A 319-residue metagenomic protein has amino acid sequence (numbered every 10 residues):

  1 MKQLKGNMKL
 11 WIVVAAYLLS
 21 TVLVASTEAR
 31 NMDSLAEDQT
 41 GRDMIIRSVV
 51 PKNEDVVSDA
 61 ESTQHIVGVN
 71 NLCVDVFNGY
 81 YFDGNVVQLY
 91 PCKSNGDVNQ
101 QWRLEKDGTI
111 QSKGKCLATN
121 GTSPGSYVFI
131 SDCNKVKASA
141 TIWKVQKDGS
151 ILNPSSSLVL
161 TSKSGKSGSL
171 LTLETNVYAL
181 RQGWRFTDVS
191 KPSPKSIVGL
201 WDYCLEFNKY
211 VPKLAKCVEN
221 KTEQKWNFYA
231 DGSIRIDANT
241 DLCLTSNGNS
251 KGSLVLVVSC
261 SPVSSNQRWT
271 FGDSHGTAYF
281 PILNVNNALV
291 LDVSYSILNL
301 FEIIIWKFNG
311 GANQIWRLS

Functional and structural regions predicted by a protein language model:
M1-A15: Classical eukaryotic N-terminal signal peptides for Sec-dependent ER targeting/secretion, especially the positively
L18-D33: N-terminal signal peptide
R30-D83, V98-P124, A140-S167, L180-Y210 (+4 more regions): Extracellular glycan-recognition/adhesion modules and their associated mucin-like linkers
N85-C92, Y127-C133, L170-T175, P212-C217 (+2 more regions): Aromatic-rich beta-strand patches that line glycan-recognition/binding surfaces of extracellular proteins
S94-G96, K135-K137, Y178-L180, N220-K221 (+2 more regions): Short coil/turn segments at the loop-to-beta-strand junctions that recur within blades of beta-propeller repeat folds
